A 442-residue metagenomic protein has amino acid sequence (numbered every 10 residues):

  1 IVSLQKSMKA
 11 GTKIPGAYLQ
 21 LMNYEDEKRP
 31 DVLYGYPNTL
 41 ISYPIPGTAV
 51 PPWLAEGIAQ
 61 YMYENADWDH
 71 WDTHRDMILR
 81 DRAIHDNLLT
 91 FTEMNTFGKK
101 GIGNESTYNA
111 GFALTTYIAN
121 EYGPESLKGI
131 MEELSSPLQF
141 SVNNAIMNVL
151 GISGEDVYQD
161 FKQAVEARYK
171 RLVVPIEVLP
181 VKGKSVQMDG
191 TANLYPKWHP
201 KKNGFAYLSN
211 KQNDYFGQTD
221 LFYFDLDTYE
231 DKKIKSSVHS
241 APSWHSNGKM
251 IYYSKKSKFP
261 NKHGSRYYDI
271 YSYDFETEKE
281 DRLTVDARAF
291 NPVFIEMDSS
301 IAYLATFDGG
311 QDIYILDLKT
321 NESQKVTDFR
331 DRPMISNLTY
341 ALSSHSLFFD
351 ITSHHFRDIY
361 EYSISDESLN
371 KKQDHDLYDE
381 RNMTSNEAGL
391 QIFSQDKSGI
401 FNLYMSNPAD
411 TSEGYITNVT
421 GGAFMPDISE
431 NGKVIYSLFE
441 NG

Functional and structural regions predicted by a protein language model:
S3-E121, L134-V173, E177-L179: Acidic/His/Gly-enriched intrinsically disordered linker/tail segments that often contain short helix/coil "MoRF-like"
A66-L138, F205, Y215-F216, T228 (+3 more regions): Ordered, small/hydrophobic-rich secondary-structure cores
D69-D72, D189-T191, S209-D220, K235-S240 (+9 more regions): A flexible loop/linker signature enriched in serine peptidases of the S9 family
K100-E105, I130-K249, S272-F275: Beta/coil-rich, acidic/histidine-enriched accessory regions frequently appended to metallopeptidases
V181-Q187, Y229-K235, K279-T284, E322-D328 (+2 more regions): A short beta-strand motif characteristic of beta-propeller blades
P196-G204, P242-M250, P292-S300, L338-S346 (+2 more regions): Blade-terminus and WD-like Trp-Asp/Gly-His loop motifs, strongest in beta-propeller folds
D225-Y229, D274-E278, D317-N321, S363-E367 (+1 more regions): Short loop/turn segments that connect beta-strands within beta-propeller blades
